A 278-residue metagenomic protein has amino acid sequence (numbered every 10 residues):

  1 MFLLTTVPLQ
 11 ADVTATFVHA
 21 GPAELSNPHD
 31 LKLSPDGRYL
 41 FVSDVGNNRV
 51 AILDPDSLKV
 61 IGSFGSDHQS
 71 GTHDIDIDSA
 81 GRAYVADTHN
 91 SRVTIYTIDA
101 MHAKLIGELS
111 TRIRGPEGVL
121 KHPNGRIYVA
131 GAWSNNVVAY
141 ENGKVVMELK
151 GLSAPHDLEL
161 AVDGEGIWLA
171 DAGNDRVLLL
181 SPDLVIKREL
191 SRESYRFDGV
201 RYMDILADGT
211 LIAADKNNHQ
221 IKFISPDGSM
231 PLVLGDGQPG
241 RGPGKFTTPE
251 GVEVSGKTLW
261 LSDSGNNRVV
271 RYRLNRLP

Functional and structural regions predicted by a protein language model:
V7-L33, R38-V42, Y272: An edge-strand/N-cap motif at the start of beta-rich repeat modules
A15-P22, K59-G65, H102-L109, K144-K150 (+2 more regions): A short beta-strand motif characteristic of beta-propeller blades
P22-P35, D67-S79, T111-P123, G151-E165 (+2 more regions): Beta-rich, blade/repeat-based domains predominating in secreted/periplasmic proteins but also intracellular
V42-G46, V85-S91, V129-W133, I167-D175 (+2 more regions): Conserved beta-strand positions in repeat-built beta-propeller and related beta-rich domains
D54-L58, T97-M101, Y140-K144, S181-V185 (+2 more regions): Short loop/turn segments that connect beta-strands within beta-propeller blades
I61-P123, Y128-S134: A generic tandem-repeat structural signature
T248-P278: Blade-level signature of beta-propeller repeat domains, shared across WD40, Kelch, NHL, RCC1 and BNR/Asp-box propellers
